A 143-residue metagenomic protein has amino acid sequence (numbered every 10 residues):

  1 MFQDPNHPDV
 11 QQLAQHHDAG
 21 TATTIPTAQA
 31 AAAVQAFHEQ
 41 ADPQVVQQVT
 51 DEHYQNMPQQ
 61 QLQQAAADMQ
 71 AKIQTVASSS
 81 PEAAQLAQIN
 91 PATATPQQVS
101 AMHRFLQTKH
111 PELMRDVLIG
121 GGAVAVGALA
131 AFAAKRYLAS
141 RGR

Functional and structural regions predicted by a protein language model:
M1-R143: Amphipathic alpha-helical interaction segments
